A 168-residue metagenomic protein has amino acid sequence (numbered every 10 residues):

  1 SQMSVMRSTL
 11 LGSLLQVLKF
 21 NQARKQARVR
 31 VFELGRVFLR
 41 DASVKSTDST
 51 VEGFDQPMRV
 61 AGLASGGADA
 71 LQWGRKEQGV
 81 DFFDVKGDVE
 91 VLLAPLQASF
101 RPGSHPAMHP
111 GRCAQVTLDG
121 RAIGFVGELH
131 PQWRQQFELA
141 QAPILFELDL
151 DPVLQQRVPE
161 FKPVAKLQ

Functional and structural regions predicted by a protein language model:
S1-Q168: Extended beta-strand-rich architecture
